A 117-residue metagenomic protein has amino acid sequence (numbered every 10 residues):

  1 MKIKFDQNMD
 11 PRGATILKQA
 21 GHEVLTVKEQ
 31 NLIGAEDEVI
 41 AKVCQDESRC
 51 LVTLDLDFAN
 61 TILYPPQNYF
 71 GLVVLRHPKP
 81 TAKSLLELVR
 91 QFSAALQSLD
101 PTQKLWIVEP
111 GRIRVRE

Functional and structural regions predicted by a protein language model:
M1-K2, E117: Absolute protein N-terminus
K2-C50: N-terminal first-folded block
Q7, L54-L56, H77: Short secondary-structure boundary segments
T26, T53, V74-R76, I107 (+1 more regions): Structural signal for conserved beta-strand scaffold positions within catalytic alpha/beta enzyme cores
I33-G34, L54, A59-T61: Short secondary-structure capping/turn micro-motifs that flank functional sites
A59-F92: Mid-chain, well-packed structural core segment of small domains
A94-E117: Charged phosphate-binding loop/patch that engages nucleotide di/tri-phosphates or the phosphate backbone of nucleic
